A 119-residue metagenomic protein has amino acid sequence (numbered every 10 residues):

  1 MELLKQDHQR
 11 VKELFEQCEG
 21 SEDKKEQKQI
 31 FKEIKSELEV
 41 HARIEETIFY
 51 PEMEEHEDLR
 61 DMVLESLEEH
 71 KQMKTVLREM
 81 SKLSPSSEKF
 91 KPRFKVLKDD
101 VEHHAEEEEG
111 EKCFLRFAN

Functional and structural regions predicted by a protein language model:
M1-N119: Small-residue-biased structural context
